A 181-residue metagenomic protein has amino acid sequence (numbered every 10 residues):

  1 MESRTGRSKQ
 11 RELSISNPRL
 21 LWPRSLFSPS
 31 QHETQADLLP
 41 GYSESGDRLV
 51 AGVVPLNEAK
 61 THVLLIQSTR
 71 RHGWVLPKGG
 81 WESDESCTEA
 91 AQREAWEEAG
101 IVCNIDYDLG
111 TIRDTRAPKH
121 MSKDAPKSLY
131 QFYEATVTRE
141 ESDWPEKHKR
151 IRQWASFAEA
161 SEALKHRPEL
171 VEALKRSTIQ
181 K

Functional and structural regions predicted by a protein language model:
E2-G52, E58, S122: Acidic, metal-coordinating catalytic segment for phosphate/diphosphate chemistry, firing primarily on the Nudix
R48, T69-R71, L76, P126-Y130: Short connector loops at helix/strand junctions that flank enzyme active sites, especially segments positioning acidic
L49-A51, T61, Y130-Q131, R150: Change "...and in nucleic-acid phosphodiester-cleaving endonucleases..." to "...and in nucleic-acid processing enzymes
E58-V102: Conserved Nudix-box catalytic region and its N-terminal flanking loop in Nudix hydrolases and closely related
H72-G73, R139-K181: Nudix hydrolase/Nudix homology domain
I101-I112: A short coil-to-beta-strand element that immediately follows conserved catalytic motifs
I112-D143, Q153: Active-site-adjacent beta-strand/loop module that shapes the phosphate/pyrophosphate-binding cleft
